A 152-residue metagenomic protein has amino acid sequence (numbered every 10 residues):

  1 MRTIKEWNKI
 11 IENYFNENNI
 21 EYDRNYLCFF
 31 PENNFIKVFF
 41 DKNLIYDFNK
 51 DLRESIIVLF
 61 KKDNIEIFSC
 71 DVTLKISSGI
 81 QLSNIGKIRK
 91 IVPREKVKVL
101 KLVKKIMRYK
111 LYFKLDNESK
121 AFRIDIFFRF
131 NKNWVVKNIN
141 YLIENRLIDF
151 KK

Functional and structural regions predicted by a protein language model:
M1-K62, F68: Anionic N-terminal interaction surfaces
R2-I10, N18, I65, V72-L74 (+4 more regions): Generic ordered-secondary-structure signal
F35-V38, N64-F68, L74-I76, E118-I124: Short, surface-exposed beta-strand/loop "edge" segments at domain boundaries and coil↔beta transitions
N43-R108: Phosphoinositide-binding peripheral membrane targeting modules
L82-K152: Acidic, Ser/Thr- and proline-rich intrinsically disordered linker/docking segments of eukaryotic scaffolds
